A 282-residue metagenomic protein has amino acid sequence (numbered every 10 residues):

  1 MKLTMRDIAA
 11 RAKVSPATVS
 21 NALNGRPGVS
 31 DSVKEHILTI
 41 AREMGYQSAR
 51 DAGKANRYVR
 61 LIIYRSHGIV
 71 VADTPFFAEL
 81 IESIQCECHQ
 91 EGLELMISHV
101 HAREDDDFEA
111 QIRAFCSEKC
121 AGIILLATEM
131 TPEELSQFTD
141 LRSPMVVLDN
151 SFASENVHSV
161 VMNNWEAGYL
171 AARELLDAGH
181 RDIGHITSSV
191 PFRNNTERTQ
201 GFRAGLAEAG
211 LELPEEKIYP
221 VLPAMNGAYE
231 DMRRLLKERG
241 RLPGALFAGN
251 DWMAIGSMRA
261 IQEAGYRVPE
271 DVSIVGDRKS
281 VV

Functional and structural regions predicted by a protein language model:
M1-M5, R11, E43-M44, S48-R50 (+4 more regions): Bacterial carbohydrate/catabolite-sensing allosteric modules
M1-N56: N-terminal helix-turn-helix DNA-binding module of bacterial transcription factors
T18, A55-A72, F77, D182-S189: Short beta-strand segments enriched in small/hydrophobic residues
Q85-L125, E129: Central regulatory/effector-binding core of bacterial HTH transcription factors
Q111-A114, E133-R142: Catalytic-core regions built around general acid/base machinery
G122-E133, S151-N156, W165: Acidic, Gly/Pro-rich loop/turn segments at junctions of secondary structure
